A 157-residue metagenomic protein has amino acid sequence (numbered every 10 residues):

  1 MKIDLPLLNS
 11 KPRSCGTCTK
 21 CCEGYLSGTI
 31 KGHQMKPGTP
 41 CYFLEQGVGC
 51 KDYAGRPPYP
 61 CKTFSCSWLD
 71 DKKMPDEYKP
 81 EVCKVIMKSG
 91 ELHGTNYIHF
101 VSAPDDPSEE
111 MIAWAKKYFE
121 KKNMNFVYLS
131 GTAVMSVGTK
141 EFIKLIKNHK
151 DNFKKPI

Functional and structural regions predicted by a protein language model:
M1-I157: Short loop/turn segments that flank or connect secondary-structure elements
